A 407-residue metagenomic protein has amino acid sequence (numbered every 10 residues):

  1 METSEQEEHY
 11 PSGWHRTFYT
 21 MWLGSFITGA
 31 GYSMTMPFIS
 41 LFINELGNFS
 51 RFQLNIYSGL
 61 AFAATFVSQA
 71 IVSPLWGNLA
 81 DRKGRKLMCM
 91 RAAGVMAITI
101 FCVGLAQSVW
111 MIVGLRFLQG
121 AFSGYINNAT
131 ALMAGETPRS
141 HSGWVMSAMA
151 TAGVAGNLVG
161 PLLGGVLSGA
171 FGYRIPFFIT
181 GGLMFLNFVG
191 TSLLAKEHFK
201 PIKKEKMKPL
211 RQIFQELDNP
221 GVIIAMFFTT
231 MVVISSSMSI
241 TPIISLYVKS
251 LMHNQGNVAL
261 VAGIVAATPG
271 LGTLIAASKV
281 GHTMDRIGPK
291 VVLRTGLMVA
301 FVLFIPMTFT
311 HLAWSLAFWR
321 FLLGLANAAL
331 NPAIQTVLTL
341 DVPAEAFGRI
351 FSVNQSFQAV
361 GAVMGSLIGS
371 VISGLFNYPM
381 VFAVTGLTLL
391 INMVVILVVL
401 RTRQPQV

Functional and structural regions predicted by a protein language model:
E2-H15, K196-M226: Juxtamembrane intracellular "pre-TM" segments in multi-pass secondary transporters
P11-L41, E45, P220-S239, F321: Pair of pore-lining "gating" transmembrane helices in MFS-fold secondary transporters
F38-N55, I243-L260: Short amphipathic helix-loop junctions that connect adjacent transmembrane helices in Major Facilitator Superfamily/SLC
T65-P74, G124, N157-L158, G270-S278 (+1 more regions): Residue-level signature of mid-helix packing/kink "hotspots" within the transmembrane helices of 12-pass Major
A70-Q107, M284-I287: Conserved MFS/SLC helix-loop-helix module at the cytosolic interface between two early adjacent transmembrane helices
L87-C102, G181, V291-P306, G386: Structural signature of the two symmetry-related core transmembrane helices
T99, W110-L118, L303, W314-L322: Paired small-residue
L115-G153, V337: Cytoplasmic helix-loop-helix junction between adjacent transmembrane helices in 12-TM secondary transporters
